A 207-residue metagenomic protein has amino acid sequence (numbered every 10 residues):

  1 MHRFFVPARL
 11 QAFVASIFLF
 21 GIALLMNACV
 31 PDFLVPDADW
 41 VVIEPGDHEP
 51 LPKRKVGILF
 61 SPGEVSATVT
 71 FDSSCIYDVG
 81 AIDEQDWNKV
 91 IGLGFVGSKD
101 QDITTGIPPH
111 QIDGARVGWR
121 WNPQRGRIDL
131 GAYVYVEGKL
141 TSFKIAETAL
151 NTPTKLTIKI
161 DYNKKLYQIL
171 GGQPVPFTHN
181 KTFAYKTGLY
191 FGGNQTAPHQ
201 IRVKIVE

Functional and structural regions predicted by a protein language model:
M1-N27: Sec-dependent bacterial lipoprotein signal peptides
H2, A23-G46: Bacterial Sec-dependent N-terminal signal peptides
A38-I128: Secretory/extracellular carbohydrate-interaction modules and structurally similar beta-sandwich "look-alikes"
F60, A149-N151, T196: Surface-exposed coil/turn segments at beta-strand junctions on protein surfaces, enriched
G131-K155: Short, aromatic/His-centered strand-loop micro-motif at the edge of beta-sheets
T152-I160, L166-Q168: Short tryptophan-centered beta-strand motifs in secreted/extracellular beta-sheet-rich domains of glycan-recognition
I169-Q173: Short strand-turn-strand beta-turns centered on an Asx-Gly dipeptide
F177-E207: Flexible glycan-contacting loops in extracellular carbohydrate-active proteins
